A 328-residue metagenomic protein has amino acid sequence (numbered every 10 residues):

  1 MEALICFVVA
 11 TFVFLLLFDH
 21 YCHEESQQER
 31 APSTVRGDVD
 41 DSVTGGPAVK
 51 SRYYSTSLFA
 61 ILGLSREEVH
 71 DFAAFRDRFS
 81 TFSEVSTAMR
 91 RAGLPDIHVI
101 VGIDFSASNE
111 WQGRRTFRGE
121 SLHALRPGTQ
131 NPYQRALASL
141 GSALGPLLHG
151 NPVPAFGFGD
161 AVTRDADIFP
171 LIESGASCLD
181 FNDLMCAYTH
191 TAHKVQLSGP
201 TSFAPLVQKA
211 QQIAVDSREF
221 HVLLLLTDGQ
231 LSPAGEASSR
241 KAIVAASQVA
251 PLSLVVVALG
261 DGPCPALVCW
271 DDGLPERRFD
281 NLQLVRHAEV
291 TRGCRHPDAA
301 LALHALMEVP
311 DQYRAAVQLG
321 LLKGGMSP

Functional and structural regions predicted by a protein language model:
M1-P328: Acidic, low-complexity intrinsically disordered regions
